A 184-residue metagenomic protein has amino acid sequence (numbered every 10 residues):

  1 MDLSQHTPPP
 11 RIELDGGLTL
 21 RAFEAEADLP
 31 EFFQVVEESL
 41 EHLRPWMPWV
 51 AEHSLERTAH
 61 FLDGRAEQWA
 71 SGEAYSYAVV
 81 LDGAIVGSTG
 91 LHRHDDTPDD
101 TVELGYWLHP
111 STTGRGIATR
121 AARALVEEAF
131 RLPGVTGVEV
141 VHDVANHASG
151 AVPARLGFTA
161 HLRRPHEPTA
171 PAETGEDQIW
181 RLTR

Functional and structural regions predicted by a protein language model:
M1-E31, V35-H42, S76-R184: Acyl-donor (CoA/ACP) binding surface of acyl/acetyltransferases
E37-L40, A51, A66: Residue-level detector of secondary-structure transition/capping positions
R44-D63: Conserved GNAT-fold acetyl-CoA-binding loop/helix
P48-A51, S71, H109, L182: Intrinsic disorder/low-complexity segments enriched in polar/charged and small flexible residues
H53, G64-A78: A short helix-loop-beta-strand connector motif used in the catalytic cores of GNAT acetyltransferases and, in some
